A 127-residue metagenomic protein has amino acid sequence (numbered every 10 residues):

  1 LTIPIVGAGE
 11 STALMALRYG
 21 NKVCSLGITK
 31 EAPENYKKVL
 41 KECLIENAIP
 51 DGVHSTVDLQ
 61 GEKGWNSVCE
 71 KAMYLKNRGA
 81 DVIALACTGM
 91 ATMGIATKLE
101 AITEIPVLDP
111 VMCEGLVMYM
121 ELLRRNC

Functional and structural regions predicted by a protein language model:
L1-C127: Non-catalytic structural scaffold of enzyme domains
